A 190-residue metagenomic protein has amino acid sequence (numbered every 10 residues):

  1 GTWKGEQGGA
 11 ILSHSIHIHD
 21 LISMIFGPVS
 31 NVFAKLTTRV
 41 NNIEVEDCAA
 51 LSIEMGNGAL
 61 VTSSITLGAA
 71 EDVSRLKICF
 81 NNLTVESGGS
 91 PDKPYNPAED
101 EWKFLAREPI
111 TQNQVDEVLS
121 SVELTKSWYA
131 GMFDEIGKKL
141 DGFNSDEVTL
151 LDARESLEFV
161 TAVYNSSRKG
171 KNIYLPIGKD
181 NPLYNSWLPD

Functional and structural regions predicted by a protein language model:
G1-N42, G170: Predominantly a Rossmann-like dinucleotide-binding segment in NAD(P)-dependent oxidoreductases
L12-S15, E147-A153: Conserved loop-to-helix N-cap of the C-terminal "lid" that shapes the substrate pocket in Rossmann-like
I16, S64-D72: Glycine-rich phosphate/pyrophosphate-binding beta-alpha loops
I18-H19, Y129-D134, V160: A general structural signal for well-ordered alpha-helical segments in protein cores
E44-C48: A short, glycine/Asx- and small/polar-enriched loop/turn that sits immediately N-terminal to a beta-strand
L51-G58, I78-F80: Active-site beta-strand termini and strand-to-loop segments that position acidic
K77-L151, I173, G178-D190: C-terminal glycine/acidic-rich active-site capping loop/insertion
F159-K169: Short arginine-rich
